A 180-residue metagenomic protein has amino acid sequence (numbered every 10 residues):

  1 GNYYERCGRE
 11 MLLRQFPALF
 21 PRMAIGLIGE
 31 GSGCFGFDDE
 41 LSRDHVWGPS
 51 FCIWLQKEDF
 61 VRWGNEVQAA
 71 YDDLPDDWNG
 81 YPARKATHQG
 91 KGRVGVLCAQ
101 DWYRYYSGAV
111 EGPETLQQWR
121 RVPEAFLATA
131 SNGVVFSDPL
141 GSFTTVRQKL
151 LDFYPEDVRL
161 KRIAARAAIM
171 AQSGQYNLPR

Functional and structural regions predicted by a protein language model:
G1-E10: N-terminal regions immediately upstream of nucleotidyltransferase
Y3-Y4, D59, W63: Short amphipathic alpha-helical segments
E10-Q15, L19, C34, L74 (+2 more regions): Short secondary-structure junctions and interdomain/linker hinges
L13-C52, Q56: Active-site nucleotide-donor binding segment shared across nucleotidyl transfer reactions
L55-F60, R180: A generic structural motif
W63-G64, Q68-R180: Conserved NTP/Mg2+-binding pocket subregion across the NTase superfamily
